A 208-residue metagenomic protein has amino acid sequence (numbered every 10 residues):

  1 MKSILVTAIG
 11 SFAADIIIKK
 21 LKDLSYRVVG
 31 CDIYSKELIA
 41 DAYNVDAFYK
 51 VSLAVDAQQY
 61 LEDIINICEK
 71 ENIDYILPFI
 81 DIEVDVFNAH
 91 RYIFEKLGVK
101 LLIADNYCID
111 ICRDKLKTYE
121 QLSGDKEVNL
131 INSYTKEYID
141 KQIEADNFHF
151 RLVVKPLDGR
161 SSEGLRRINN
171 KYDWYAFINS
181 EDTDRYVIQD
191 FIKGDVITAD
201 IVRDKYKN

Functional and structural regions predicted by a protein language model:
M1-L102: ATP-binding N-terminal substructure of ATP-dependent carboxylate-amine bond-forming enzymes
I33, Q59, F79-I82, R113 (+3 more regions): Short beta->alpha linker loops
E37-N44, I143-F148, F177-S180: Short loop/helix-cap segments at secondary-structure boundaries that form the rim of catalytic
F48-S52, D56, N132-E137, R166-N169: Short acidic-hydrophobic, aromatic-tinged amphipathic segments that line or gate anion-handling sites
E95-G164: A conserved helix-loop-beta module that forms one wall/lid of the active-site cleft in ATP-utilizing catalytic domains
L165-N208: Phosphate-binding site of ATP-dependent enzymes
